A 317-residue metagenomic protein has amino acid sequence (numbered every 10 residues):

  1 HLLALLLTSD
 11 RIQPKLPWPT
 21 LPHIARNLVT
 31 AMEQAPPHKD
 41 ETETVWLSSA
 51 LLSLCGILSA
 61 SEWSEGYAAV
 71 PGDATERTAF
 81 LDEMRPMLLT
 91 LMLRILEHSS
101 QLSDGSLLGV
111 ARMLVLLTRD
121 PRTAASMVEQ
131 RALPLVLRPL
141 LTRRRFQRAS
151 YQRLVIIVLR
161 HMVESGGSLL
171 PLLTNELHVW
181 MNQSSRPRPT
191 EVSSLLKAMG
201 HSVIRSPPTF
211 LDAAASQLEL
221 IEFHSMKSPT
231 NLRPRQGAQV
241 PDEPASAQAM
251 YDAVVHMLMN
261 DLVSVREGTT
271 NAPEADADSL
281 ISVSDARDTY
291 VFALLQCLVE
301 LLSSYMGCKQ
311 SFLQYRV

Functional and structural regions predicted by a protein language model:
H1-V317: Extended alpha-helical scaffold regions
